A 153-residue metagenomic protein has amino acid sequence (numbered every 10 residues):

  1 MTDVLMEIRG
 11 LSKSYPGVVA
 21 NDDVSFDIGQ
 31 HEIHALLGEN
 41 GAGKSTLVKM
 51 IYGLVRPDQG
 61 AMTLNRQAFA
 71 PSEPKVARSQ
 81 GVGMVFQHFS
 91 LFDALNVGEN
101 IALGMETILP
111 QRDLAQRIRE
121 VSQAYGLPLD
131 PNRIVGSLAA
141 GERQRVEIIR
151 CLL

Functional and structural regions predicted by a protein language model:
M1-L153: Glycine-rich phosphate-binding loops of nucleotide-dependent enzymes
